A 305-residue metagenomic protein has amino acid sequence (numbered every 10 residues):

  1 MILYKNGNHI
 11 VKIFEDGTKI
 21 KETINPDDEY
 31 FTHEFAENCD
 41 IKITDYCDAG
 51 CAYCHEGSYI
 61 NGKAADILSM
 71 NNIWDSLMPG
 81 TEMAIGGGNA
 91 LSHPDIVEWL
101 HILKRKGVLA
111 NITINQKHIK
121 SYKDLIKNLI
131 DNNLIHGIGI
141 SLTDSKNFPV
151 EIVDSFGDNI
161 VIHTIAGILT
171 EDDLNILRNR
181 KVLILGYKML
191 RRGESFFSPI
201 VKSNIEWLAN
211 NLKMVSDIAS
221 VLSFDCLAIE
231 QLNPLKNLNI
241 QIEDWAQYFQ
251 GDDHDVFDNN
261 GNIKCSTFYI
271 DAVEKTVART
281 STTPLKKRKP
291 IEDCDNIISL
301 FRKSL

Functional and structural regions predicted by a protein language model:
M1-E37, A49, T283: Flexible, acidic/Gly-rich N-terminal and inter-domain linker regions that tether and position cofactor-handling modules
Y4-K5, K104, N259-I263: Short solvent-exposed loop/turn micro-motifs enriched in small/polar/acidic residues
T18, A52, K275-T276: Residue-level signal for well-ordered, solvent-exposed loop/turn and beta-edge residues enriched in charged/polar side
D28-L68: Canonical Radical SAM [4Fe-4S] cluster-binding loop centered on the CxxxCxxC motif and its immediate flanking residues
N38, E56-A65, P79-H93, L103-Y122 (+3 more regions): Core AdoMet radical
G50, G87, V273-E274: Residue-level recognition of short loop/turn positions
W74-S76, V97-H101: Ankyrin repeat (ANK) tandem alpha-helical domains that serve as protein-protein interaction scaffolds, prominent
N133-D295, L300: Radical SAM enzyme [4Fe-4S]-AdoMet core and its adjacent flexible, acidic and glycine-rich loops/tails across
